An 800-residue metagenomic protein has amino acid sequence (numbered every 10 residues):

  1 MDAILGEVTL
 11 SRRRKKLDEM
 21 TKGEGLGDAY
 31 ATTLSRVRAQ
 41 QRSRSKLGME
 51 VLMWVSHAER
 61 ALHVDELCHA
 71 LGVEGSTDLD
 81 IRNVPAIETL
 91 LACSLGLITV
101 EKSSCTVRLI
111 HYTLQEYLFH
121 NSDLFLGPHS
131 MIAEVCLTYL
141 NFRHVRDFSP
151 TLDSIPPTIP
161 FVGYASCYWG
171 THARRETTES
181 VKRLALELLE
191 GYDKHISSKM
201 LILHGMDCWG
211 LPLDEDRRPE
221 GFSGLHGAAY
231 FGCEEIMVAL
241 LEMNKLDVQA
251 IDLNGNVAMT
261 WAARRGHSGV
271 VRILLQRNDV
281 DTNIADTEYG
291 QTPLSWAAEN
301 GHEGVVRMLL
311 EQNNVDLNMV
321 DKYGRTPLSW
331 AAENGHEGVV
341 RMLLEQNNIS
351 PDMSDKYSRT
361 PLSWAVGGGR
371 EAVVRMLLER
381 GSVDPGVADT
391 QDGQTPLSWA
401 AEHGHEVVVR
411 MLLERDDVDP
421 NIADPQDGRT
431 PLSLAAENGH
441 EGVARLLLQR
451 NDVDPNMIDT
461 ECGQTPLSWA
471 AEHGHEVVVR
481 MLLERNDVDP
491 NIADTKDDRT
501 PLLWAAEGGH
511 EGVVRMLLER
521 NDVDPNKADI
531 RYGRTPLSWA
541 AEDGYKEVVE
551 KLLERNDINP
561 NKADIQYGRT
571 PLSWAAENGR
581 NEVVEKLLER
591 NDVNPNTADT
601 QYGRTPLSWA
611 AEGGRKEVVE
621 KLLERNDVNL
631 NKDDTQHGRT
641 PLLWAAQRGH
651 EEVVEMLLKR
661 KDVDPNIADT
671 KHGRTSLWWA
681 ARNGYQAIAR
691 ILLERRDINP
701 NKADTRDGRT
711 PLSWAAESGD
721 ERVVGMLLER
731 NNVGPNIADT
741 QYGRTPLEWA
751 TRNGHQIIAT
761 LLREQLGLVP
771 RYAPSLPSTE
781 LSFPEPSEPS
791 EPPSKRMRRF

Functional and structural regions predicted by a protein language model:
M1-G269: Leucine/isoleucine-rich amphipathic helices and adjacent mixed helix/strand linkers that form non-membrane
R218, D252, D286-T287, D321 (+12 more regions): Ankyrin repeat boundary/linker residues
G221, G255, Y289-G290, G324 (+12 more regions): Start-of-repeat signature of ankyrin repeats
E235-I236, G269-V270, G304-V305, G338-V339 (+12 more regions): Conserved ankyrin/ankyrin-like repeat signature
A239-D247, R272-D281, M308-V315, M342-I349 (+12 more regions): Ankyrin repeat domain, specifically the short helix-to-loop turn at the C-terminus of the second helix of each repeat
P735-P777: Leucine-rich solenoid repeat scaffolds
